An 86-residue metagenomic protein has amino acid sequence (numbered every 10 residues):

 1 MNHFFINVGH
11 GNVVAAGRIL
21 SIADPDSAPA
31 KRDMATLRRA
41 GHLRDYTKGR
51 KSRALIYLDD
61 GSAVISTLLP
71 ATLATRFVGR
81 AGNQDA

Functional and structural regions predicted by a protein language model:
M1-A86: Eukaryotic intrinsically disordered, low-complexity regulatory linkers and tails enriched in Ser/Thr/Pro
